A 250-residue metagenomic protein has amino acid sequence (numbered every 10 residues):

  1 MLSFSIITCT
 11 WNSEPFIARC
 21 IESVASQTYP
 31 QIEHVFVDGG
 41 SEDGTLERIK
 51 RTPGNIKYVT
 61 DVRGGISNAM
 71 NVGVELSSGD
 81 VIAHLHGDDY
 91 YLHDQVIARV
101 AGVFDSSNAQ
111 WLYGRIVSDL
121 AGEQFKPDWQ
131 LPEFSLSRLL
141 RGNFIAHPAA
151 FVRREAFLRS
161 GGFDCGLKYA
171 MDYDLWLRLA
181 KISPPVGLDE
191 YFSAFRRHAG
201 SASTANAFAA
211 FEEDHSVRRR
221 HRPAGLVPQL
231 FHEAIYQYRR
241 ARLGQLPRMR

Functional and structural regions predicted by a protein language model:
M1-A207: Nucleotide-sugar donor-binding/catalytic module of glycosyltransferases that assemble extracellular/cell-envelope
F195-H198, T204-Q229: Catalytic core of nucleotide-sugar-dependent glycosyltransferases
R219-R250: Membrane-proximal basic amphipathic "stem/tether" segments
